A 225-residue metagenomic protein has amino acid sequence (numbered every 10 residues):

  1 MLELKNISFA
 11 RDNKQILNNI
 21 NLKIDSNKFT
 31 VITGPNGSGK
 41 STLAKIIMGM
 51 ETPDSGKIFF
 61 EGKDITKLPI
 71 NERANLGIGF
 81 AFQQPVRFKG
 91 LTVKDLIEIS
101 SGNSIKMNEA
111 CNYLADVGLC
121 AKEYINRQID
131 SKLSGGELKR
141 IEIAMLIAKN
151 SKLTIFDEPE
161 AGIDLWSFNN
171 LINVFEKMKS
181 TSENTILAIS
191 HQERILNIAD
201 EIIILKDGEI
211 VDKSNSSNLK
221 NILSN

Functional and structural regions predicted by a protein language model:
L2, I16-N19: Conserved structural motif at the start of ABC-family nucleotide-binding domains
T33-P35: The feature captures the beta-strand-to-loop junction immediately N-terminal to the Walker
M48: Helix-to-loop junction immediately C-terminal to a conserved catalytic motif
G56-K63, L76, E109: Conserved ABC transporter NBD signature motif
D64-G79: ABC ATPase NBD coupling module
Q84, G90-K106: Q-loop/switch helix immediately C-terminal to the Walker
E158-P159: Walker B catalytic motif
